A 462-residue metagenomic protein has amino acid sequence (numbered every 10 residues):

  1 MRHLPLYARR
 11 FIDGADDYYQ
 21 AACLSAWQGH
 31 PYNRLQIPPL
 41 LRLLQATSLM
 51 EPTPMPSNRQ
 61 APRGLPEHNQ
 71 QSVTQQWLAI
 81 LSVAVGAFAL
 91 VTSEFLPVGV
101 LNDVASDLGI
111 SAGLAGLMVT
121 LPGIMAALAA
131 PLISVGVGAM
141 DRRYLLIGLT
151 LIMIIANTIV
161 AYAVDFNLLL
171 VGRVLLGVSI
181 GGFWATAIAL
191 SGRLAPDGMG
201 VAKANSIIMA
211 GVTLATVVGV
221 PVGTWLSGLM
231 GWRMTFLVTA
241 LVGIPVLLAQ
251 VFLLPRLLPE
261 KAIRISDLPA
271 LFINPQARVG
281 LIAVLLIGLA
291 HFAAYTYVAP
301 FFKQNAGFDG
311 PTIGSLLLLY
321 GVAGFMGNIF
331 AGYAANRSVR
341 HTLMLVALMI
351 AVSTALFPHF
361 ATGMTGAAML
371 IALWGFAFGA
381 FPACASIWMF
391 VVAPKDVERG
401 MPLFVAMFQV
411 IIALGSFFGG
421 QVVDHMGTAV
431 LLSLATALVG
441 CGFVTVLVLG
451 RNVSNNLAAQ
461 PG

Functional and structural regions predicted by a protein language model:
G109, D141, Y162-L168, F360-T362: Helix-breaking motifs and short loop linkers at transmembrane-helix boundaries and internal kinks in secondary membrane
L128-V164: Conserved MFS/SLC helix-loop-helix module at the cytosolic interface between two early adjacent transmembrane helices
A130-D141, G327-V339, V423: Helix-to-loop junctions at the C-terminal end of transmembrane segments in multipass secondary transporters
L145-T158, H341-L356, T436: Structural signature of the two symmetry-related core transmembrane helices
N167-L175, T365-L373: Paired small-residue
L168, G198, S206-F252: Helix-loop-helix hairpin linking two adjacent transmembrane segments in secondary transporters
G172-G211: Cytoplasmic helix-loop-helix junction between adjacent transmembrane helices in 12-TM secondary transporters
V392-M426: A late C-terminal transmembrane helix in Major Facilitator Superfamily
